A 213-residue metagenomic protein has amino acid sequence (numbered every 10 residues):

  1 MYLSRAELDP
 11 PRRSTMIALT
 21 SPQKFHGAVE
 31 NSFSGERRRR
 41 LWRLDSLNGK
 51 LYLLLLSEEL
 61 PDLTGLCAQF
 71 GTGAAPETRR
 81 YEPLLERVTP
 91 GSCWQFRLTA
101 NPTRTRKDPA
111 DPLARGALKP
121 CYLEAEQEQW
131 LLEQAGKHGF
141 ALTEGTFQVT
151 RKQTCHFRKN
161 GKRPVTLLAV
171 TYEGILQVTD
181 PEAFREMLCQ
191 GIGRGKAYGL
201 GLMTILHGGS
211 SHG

Functional and structural regions predicted by a protein language model:
M1-G213: RNA-interacting cores
